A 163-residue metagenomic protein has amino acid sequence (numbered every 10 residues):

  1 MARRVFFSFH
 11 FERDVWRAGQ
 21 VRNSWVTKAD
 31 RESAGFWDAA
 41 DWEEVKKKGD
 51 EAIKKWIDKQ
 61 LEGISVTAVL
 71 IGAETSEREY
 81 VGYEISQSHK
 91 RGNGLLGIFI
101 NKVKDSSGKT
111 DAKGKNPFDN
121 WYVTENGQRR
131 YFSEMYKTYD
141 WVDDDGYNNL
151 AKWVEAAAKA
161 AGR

Functional and structural regions predicted by a protein language model:
M1-G63, D143-R163: Conserved N-terminal substructure of TIR/SEFIR domains
R4-F6, S106-R163: C-terminal interaction surface of TIR/SEFIR-family domains
E12-D14, K102-D105: Conserved nucleotide-binding/hydrolysis micro-motifs of P-loop NTPases
A18-G19, E79-G82, S107-K109: A short acidic (Asp/Glu
E51, R78-E79, N116: Flexible, active-site-adjacent loop/turn segments at secondary-structure boundaries
Q60-S86, G94-K104: Conserved beta-strand-loop-alpha-helix hinge of the TIR/SEFIR fold
H89: Anion (oxyanion) recognition and catalysis
